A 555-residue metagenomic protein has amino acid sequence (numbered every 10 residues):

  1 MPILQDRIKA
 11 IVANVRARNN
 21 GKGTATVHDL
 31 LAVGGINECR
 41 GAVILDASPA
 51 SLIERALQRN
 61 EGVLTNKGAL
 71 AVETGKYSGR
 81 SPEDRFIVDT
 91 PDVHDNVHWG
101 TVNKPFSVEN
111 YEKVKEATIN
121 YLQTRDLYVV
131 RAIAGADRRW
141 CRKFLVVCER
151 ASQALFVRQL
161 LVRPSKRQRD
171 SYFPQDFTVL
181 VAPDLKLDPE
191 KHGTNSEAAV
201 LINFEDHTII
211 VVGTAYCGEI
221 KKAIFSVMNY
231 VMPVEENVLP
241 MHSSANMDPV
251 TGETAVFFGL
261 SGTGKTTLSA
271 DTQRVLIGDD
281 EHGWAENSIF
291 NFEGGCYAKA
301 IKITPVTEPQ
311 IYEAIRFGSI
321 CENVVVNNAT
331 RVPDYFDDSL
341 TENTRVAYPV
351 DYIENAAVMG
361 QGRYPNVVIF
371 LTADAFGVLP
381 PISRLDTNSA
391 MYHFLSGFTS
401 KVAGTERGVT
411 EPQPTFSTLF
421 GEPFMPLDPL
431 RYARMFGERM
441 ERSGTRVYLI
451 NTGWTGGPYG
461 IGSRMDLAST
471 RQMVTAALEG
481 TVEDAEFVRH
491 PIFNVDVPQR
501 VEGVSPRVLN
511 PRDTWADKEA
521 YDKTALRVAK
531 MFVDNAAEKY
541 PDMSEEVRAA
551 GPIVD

Functional and structural regions predicted by a protein language model:
P2-R59, V63-L64, H242-L260, A270-T272 (+3 more regions): Glycine-rich, often acidic-flanked micro-motifs that create phosphate/phosphodiester-binding or positioning elements
P2-S171: N-terminal accessory targeting/assembly segments
H94-W99, N203-T208, Q413-L419: Gly-rich Lys/Arg/Thr-decorated short loops/hinges at beta-loop-alpha junctions or inter-strand turns that position
V130, V238-A245: A short glycine-rich, hydrophobically flanked beta-strand micro-motif that places a catalytic Asp/Glu for divalent metal
F177, A182-P233: Charged, amphipathic alpha-helical linker segments immediately N-terminal to NTP-binding catalytic cores
K265: Conserved lysine of the Walker
V508, D513-D555: Generic C-terminus detector
